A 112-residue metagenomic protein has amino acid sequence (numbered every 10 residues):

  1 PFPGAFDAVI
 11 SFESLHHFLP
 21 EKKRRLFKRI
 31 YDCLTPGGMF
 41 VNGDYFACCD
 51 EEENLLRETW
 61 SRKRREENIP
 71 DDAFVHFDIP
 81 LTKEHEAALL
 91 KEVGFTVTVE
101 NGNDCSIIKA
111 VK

Functional and structural regions predicted by a protein language model:
P1-G4: Short conserved loop adjoining the S-adenosyl-L-methionine
D7: Conserved acidic residues
I10-S11: A conserved beta-strand element that flanks and buttresses the S-adenosyl-L-methionine
S14: Hydrophobic adenine-recognition pocket in adenosine-nucleotide-binding enzymes
L19-P20: Helix-capping/helix-break motifs at membrane-protein junctions, especially on the cytosolic side just before or after
R24-P36: A short glycine-rich, Lys/Arg-flanked "PGG" loop and its adjoining helix->strand segment in the class I
G43-V93, T98: C-terminal alpha-helical "lid/dimerization" subdomain adjacent to the S-adenosyl-L-methionine
V93, D104-K112: C-terminal lobe and adjacent flexible extensions of AdoMet/dcAdoMet transferase-like proteins
